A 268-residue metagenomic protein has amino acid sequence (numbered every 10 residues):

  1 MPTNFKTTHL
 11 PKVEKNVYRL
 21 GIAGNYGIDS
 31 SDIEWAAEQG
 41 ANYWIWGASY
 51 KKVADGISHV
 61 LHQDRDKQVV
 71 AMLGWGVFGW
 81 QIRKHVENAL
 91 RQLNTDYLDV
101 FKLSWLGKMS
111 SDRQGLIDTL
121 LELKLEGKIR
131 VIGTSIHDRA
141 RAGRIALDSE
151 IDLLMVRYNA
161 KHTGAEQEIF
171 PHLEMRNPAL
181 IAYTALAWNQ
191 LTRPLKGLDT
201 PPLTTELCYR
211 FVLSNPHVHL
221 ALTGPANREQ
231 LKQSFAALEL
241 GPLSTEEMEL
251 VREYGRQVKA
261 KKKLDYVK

Functional and structural regions predicted by a protein language model:
M1-Q68, D96: N-terminal binding-site loop/beta-alpha segment at the start of enzyme catalytic domains that lines or forms
N4-T7, S30, W105-K268: Beta/alpha (TIM)-barrel catalytic core signal, keyed to glycine-rich beta->alpha loops juxtaposed to Asp/Glu that bind
Y18-G24, W44-W46, Q68-L73, L98-L103 (+4 more regions): Hydrophobic faces of well-ordered beta-strands that scaffold small-molecule active sites in alpha/beta enzyme cores
Y18-I28, A71-Q81, P194-P202: Active-site mouth loops of central-metabolism enzymes
N25-S31, I45-D55, W75-I82, K108-D112 (+1 more regions): Acidic-and-aromatic substrate-binding clefts and catalytic sites of carbohydrate-active enzymes
Y26-A37, G79-N94, I136-R144, T204-F211: Short, acidic/polar
D55-W75, D118-G127: Alpha-helix-loop-beta-strand connector modules within alpha/beta enzyme cores
L90-S110: Active-site groove signature of glycoside hydrolases
